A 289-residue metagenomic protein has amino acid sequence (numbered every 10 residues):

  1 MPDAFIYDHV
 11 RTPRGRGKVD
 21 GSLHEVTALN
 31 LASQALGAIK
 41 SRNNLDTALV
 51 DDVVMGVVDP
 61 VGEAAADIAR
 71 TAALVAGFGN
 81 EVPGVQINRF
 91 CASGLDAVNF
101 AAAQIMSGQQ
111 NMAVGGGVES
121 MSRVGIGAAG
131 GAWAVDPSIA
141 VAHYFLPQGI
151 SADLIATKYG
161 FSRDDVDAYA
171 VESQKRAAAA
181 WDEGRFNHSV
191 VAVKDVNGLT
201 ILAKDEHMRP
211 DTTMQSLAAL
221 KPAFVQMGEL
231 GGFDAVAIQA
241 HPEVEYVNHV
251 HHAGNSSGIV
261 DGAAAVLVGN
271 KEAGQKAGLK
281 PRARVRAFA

Functional and structural regions predicted by a protein language model:
M1-A76, P83, C91, L154-R163 (+1 more regions): Conserved active-site "lid/cap" helical segment
V10-P13, H24-Q34, A168-K271, K276: N-terminal extracellular/periplasmic Venus flytrap/periplasmic-binding protein-like
K18-V19, A65-A66, R123-A129, E206: Short acidic, glycine/serine/threonine-rich loops at helix termini
T27, V57-N111, G131, H143-D153 (+2 more regions): Conserved catalytic cysteine-centered active-site region of acyl-thioester-dependent Claisen-condensing enzymes
I87-V118, A156-F186, A265-A273: Active-site-proximal alpha-helical scaffold in enzymes
S107-P137: Glycine/threonine-rich beta-strand-loop-alpha-helix active-site module that forms ligand/phosphate-binding
G269-A289: Glycine- and Gly-Pro-enriched alpha-helical subdomains that act as flexible, kink-prone "lid/hinge" or packing modules
